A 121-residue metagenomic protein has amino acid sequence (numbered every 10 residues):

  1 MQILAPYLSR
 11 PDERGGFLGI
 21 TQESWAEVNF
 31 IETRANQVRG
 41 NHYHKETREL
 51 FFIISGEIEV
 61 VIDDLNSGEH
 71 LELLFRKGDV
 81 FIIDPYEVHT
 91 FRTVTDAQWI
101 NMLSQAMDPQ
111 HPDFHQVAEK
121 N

Functional and structural regions predicted by a protein language model:
Q2-R10, E27, V94-N121: Double-stranded beta-helix
R10-N41: A short glycine-rich, His/Asp/Glu-containing loop-to-beta-strand
S24, E46, D79, E87 (+2 more regions): A generic "binding-loop/recognition-motif" signal
F30, L50, T90: Short, surface-exposed charged micro-motifs
N41, V60-V61, I83, V88-V94 (+1 more regions): Short beta-strand His + acidic residue motifs that chelate non-heme Fe in jelly-roll/DSBH and cupin folds
E46-D63: Glycine- and acidic-residue-biased ligand/ion/polar-headgroup-sensing regions
L65-P85: Short acidic-glycine-tyrosine-enriched beta hairpin
R76-I82, F91, A97, N121: Structured catalytic cores of enzymes that bind and process phosphorylated ligands/cofactors
